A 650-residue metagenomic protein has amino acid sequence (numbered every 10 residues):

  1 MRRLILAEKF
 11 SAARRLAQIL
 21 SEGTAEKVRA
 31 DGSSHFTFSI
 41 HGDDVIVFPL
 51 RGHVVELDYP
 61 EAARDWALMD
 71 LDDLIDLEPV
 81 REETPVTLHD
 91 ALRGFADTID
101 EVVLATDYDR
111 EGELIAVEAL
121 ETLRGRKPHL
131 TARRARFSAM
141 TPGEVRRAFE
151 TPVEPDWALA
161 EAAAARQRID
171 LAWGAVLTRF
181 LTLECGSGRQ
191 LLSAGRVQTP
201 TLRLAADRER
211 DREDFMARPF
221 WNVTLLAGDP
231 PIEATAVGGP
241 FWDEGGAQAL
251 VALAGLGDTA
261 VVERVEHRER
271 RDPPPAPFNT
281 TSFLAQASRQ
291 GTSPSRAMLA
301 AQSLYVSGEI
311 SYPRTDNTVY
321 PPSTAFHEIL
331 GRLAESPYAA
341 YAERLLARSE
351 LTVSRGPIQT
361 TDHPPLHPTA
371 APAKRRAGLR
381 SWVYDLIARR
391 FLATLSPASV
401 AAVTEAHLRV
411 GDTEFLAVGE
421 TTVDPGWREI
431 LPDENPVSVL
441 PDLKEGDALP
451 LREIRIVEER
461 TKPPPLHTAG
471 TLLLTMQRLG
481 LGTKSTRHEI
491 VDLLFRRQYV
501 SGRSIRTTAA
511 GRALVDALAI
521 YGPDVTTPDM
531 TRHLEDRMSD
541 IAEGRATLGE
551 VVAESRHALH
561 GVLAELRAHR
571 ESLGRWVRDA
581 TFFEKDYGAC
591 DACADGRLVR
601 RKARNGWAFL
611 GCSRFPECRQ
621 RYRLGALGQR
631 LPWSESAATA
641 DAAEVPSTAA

Functional and structural regions predicted by a protein language model:
M1-W173: Intrinsically disordered, low-complexity regulatory segments
R2-L4, T122, T178, D214 (+4 more regions): Basic, low-complexity terminal or inter-domain segments flanking catalytic cores
F10-A13, A17, D44-V47, E82-H89 (+19 more regions): Amphipathic alpha-helical transducer elements in NTP-driven molecular machines
D31-P60, T199-E244, A393-V439: Structured, non-catalytic alpha/beta "coupling" segments that mediate domain-domain communication and provide generic
E78-A96, V102, L204-A205, Q286 (+2 more regions): Phosphate-interacting basic helix/loop segments used at nucleotide- and nucleic-acid interfaces
D97-T98, M140-A227, H267-R271: C-terminal or mid-to-C-terminal helical accessory/interaction module adjacent to the motor/catalytic core
E244-P277, L284, D447: Metal- or metallocofactor-binding catalytic centers and their adjacent structured scaffolds across diverse enzyme
